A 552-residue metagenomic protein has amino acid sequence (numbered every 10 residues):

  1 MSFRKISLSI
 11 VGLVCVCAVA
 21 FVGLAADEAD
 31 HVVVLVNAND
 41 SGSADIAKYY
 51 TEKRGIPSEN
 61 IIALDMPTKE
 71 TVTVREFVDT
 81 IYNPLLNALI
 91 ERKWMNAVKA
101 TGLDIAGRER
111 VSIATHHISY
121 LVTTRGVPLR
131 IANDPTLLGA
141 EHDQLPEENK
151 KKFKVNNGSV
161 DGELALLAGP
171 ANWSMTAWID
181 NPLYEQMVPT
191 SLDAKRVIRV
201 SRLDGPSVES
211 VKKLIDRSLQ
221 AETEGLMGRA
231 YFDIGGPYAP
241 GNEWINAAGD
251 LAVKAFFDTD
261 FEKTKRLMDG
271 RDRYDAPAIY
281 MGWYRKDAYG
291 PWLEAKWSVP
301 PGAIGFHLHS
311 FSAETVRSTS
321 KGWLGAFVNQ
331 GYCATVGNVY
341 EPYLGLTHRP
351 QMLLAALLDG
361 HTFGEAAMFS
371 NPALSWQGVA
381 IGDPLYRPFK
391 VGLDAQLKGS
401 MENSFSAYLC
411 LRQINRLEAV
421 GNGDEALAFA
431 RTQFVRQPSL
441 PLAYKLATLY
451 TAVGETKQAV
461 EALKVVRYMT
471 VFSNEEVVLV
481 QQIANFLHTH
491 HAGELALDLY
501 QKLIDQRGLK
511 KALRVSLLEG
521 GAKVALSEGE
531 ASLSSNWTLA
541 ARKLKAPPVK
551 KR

Functional and structural regions predicted by a protein language model:
S9-A20: Bacterial N-terminal signal peptides
A26-R431, R436-S439, A452-T456: Cysteine-dependent hydrolase recognition
N403-L411, Q437-Y444, S473-Q481, K510-L518 (+1 more regions): Generic helix N-cap/helix-start motif at coil->alpha-helix transitions
Q413-I414, A447, A484, A522: Conserved small-residue packing positions in alpha-helical repeats and bundles
R431-Q437, V465-S473, K502-K510, A540-P547: Solenoid-like repeat scaffolds
S516-R552: Terminal, low-structured helical/coil segments at or just beyond the last alpha-helical repeat
